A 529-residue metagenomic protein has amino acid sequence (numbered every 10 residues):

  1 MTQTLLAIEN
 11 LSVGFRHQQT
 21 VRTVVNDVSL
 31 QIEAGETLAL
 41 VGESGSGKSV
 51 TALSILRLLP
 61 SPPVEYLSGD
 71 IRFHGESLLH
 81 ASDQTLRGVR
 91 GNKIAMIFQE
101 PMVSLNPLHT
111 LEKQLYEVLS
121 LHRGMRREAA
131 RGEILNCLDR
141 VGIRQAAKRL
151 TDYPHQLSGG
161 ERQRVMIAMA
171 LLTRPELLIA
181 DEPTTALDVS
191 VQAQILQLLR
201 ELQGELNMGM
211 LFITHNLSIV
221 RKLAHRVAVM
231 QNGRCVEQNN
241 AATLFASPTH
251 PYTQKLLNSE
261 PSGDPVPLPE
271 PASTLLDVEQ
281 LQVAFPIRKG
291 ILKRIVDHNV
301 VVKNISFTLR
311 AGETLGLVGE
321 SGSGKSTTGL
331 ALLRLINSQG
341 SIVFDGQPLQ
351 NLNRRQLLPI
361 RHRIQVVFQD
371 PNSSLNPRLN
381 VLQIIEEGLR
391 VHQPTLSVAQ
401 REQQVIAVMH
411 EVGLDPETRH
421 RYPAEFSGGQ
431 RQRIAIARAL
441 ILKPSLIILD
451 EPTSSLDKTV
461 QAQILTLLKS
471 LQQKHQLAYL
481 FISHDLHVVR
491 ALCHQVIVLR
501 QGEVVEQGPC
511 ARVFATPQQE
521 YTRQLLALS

Functional and structural regions predicted by a protein language model:
V64, L78-A95, K113, L121 (+6 more regions): ABC ATPase NBD coupling module
Y66-S77, G340-L349, I360: Conserved ABC transporter NBD signature motif
A129-K148, A399-E417: Conserved ABC ATPase "signature" region
D152-L157, E161, Y422-F426, Q430: Conserved ABC ATPase signature
L172-E176, I441-S445: A short, proline-enriched helix->beta-strand linker immediately N-terminal to the Walker B motif in ABC-type P-loop
V220-K222, V489-A491: A short, surface-exposed alpha-helical micro-motif characterized by mixed small hydrophobic and charged/polar residues
C235-N239, S247, V504-G508: ABC ATPase "signature
